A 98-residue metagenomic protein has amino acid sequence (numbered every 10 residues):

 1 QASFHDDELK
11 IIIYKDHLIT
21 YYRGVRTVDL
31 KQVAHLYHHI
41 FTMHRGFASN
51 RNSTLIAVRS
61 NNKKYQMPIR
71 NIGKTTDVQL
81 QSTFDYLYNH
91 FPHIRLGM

Functional and structural regions predicted by a protein language model:
Q1-K15: Anionic N-terminal interaction surfaces
D6-E8, R23-V25, S60-K64: Glycine-centered tight beta-turn/hairpin loop motif at sheet-sheet or coil-to-beta transitions
L9, D16, R26, L55-I56: Residue-level detector of beta-strand structural context in well-folded domains
Y14, D29, G97-M98: Helix N-cap / beta->alpha transition motif
L18, T27-M43: Phosphoinositide-dependent membrane-docking surfaces
L18-I19, Y65: Short, isolated positions in well-ordered beta-strands
I19-T20, A48: Short loop/turn motifs at secondary-structure junctions and domain boundaries
L36-M98: Acidic, Ser/Thr- and proline-rich intrinsically disordered linker/docking segments of eukaryotic scaffolds
